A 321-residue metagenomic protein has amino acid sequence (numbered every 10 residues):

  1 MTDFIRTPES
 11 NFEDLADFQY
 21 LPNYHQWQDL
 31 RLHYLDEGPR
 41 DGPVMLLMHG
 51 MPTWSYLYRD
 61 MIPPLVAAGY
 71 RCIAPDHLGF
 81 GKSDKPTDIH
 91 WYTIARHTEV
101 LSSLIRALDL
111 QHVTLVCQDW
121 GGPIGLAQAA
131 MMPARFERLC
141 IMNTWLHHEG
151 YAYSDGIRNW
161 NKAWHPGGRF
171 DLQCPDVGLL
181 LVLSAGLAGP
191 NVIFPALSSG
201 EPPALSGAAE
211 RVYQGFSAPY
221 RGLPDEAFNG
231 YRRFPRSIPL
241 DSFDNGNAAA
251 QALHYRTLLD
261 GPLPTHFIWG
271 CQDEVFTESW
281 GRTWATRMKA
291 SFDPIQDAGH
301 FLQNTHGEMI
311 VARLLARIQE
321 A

Functional and structural regions predicted by a protein language model:
T2-L21, L30-L32, L57, I73 (+5 more regions): Flexible "cap/lid" subdomain of the alpha/beta-hydrolase fold that forms the substrate-access gate
Q26-Q28: Short strand-coil-strand connectors
E37-K82: Conserved HGGG/HGGXW glycine-rich cap/lid loop of the alpha/beta-hydrolase fold
H49, L263-P264, A298: Domain-wide signal for the mature, well-folded portions of proteins, strongly enriched in nucleus-encoded organellar
H49-P52, C271, T305: Conserved residues at beta->alpha junctions
A130, E308, A312-L315: Amphipathic alpha-helical segments that line or abut small-molecule/effector binding pockets and mediate allosteric
A298-V311: Catalytic histidine-centered segment of alpha/beta-hydrolase-like enzymes
